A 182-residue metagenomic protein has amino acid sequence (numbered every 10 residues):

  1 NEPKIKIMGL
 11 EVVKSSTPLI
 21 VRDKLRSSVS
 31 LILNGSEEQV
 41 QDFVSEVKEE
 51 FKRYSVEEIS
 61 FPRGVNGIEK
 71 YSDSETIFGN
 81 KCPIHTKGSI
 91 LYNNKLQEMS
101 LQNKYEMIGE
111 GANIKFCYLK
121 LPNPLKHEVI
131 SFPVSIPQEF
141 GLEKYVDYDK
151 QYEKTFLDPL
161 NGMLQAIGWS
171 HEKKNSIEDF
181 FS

Functional and structural regions predicted by a protein language model:
N1-S182: DNA-dependent DNA polymerase catalytic subunits
